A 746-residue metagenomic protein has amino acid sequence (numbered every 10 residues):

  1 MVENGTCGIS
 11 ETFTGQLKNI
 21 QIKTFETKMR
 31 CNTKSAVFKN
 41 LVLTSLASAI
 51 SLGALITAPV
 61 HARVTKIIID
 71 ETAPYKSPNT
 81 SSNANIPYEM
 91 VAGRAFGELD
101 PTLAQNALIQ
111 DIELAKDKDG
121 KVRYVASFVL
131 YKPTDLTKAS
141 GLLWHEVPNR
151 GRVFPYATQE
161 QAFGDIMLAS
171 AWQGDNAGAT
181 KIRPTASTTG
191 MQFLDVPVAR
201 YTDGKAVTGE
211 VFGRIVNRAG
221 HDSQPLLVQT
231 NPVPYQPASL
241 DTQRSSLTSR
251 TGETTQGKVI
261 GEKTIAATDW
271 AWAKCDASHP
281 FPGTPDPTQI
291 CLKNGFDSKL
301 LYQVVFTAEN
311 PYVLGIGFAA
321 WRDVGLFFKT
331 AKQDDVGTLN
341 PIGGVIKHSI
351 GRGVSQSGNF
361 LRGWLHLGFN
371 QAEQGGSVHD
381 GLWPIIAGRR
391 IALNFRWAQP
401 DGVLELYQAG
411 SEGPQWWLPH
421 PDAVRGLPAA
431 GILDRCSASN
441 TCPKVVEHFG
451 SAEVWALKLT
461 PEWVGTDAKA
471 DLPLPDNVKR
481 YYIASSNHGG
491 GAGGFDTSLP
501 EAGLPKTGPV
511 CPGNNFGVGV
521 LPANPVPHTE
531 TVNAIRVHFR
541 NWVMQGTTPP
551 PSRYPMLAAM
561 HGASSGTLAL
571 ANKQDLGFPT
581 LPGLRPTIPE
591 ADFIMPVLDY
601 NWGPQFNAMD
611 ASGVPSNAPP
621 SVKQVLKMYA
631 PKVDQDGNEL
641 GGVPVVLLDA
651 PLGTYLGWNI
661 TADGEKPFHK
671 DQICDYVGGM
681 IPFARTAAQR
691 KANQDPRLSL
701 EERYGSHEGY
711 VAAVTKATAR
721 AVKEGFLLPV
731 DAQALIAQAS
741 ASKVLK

Functional and structural regions predicted by a protein language model:
M1-K39: N-terminal secretory signal peptides that target proteins for export/translocation
G8, K18-Q21, T33, V42 (+4 more regions): Sequence-pattern detector for short linear motifs and compositional/periodic biases rather than a specific fold
E11-L17, A58, H366, P555 (+1 more regions): N-terminal low-complexity, intrinsically disordered patches enriched in charged
L17, L52-G53, N370, A741: Residues in and immediately flanking transmembrane alpha helices
V37-I50: Sec-dependent N-terminal signal peptides
A49-P59: C-terminal segment of classical bacterial N-terminal signal peptides
R63-K746: C-terminal His-loop and adjacent cap/lid subdomain of alpha/beta-hydrolase
